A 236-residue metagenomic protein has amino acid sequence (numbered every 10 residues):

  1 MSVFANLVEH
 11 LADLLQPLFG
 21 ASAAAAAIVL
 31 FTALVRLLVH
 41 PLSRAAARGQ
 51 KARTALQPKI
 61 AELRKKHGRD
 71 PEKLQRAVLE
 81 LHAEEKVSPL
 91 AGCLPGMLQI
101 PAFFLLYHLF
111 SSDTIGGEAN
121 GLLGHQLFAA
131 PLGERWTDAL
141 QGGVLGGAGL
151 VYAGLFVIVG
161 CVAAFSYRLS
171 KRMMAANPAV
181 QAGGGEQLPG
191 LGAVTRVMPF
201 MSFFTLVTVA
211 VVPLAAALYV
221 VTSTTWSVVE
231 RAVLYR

Functional and structural regions predicted by a protein language model:
M1-R236: Helix-loop-helix
